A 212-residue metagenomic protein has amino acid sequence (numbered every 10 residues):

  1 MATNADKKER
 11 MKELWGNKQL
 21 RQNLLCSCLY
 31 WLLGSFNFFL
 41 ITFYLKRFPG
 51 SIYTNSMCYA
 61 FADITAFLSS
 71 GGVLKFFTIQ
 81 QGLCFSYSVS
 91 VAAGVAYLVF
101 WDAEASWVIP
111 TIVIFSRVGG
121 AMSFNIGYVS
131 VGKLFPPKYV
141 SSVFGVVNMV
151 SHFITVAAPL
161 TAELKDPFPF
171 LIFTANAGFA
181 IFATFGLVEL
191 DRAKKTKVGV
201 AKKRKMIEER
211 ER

Functional and structural regions predicted by a protein language model:
M1-F43, R47, M206-R212: Flexible cytoplasmic loops linking transmembrane helices in multi-pass membrane transporters
W31, T42-R204: C-terminal transmembrane bundle
